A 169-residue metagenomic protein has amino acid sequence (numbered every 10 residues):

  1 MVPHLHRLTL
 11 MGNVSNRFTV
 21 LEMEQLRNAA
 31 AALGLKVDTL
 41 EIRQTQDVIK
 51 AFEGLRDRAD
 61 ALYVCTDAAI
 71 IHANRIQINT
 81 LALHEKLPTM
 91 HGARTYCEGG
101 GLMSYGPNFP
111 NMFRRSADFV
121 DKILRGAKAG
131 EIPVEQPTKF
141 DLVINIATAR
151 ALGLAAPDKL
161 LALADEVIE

Functional and structural regions predicted by a protein language model:
M1-E169: Short hydrophobic alpha-helices and adjacent helix-cap/hinge residues
